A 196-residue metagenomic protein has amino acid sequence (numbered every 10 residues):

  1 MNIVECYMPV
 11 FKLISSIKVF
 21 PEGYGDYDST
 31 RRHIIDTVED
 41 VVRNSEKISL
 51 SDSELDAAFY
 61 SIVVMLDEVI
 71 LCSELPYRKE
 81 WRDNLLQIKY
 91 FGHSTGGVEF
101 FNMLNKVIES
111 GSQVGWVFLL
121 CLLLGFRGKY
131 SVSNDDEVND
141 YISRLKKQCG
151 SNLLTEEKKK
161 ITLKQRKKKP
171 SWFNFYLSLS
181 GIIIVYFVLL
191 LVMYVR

Functional and structural regions predicted by a protein language model:
M1-E68: Non-catalytic, solvent-exposed interaction/assembly segments
G25, L50, F91-G92, I108-Q113 (+1 more regions): Short acidic, glycine/proline-enriched loop segments that cap or flank alpha-helices
V42-E46, L104-N105, L122: Amphipathic alpha-helical segments within well-ordered protein domains
D56-L120: Membrane-proximal low-complexity regions enriched in glycine and acidic/polar residues
Y77-W81, N134-N139: "Short basic amphipathic alpha-helical interaction patches in structured regions
W116-N134: Hydrophobic alpha-helical transmembrane segments
E137-K167: Juxtamembrane amphipathic/hinge helix adjacent to a transmembrane helix
I161-R196: C-terminal single-pass membrane-anchor helix
